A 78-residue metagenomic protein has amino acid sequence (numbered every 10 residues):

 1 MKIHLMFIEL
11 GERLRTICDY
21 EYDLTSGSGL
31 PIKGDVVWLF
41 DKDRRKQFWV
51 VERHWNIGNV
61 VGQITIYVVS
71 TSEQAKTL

Functional and structural regions predicted by a protein language model:
M1-D19: Short, basic/aromatic beta-hairpin or loop at an interaction surface
I3-L5, V37, V50, I64-V68: Hydrophobic beta-strand residues in large extracellular and virion-surface proteins
I17-G27: Short alpha-helix capping/helix-loop boundary micro-motifs
S28-I32: Short, well-ordered loop/turn sites that connect or cap secondary structure elements
V36, F40-Q47: Short, charged beta-turn/beta-strand-edge "cap" motif at the junction between a beta-strand and an adjacent loop
K46-W55: Short beta-strand-centered aromatic/proline hotspots
N56-S70: Short, solvent-exposed secondary-structure boundary/capping segments
Q74-L78: Short acidic DE-rich linear segments
